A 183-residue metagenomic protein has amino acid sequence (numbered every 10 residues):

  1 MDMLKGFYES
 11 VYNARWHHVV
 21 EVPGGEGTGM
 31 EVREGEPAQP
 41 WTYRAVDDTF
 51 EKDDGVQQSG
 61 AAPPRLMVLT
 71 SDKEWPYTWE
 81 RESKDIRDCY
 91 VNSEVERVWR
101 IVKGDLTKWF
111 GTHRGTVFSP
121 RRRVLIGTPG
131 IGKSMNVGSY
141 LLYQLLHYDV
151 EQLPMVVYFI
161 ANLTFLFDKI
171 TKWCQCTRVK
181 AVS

Functional and structural regions predicted by a protein language model:
M1-F118: Extended, charged/polar low-complexity intrinsically disordered regions
K103, G138-L142: Amphipathic alpha-helical interaction motifs in eukaryotic regulatory proteins
W109-T112, L141-Y143, V182: Eukaryotic intrinsically disordered and solvent-exposed regulatory patches
T116-S119, D149-E151, V179-S183: Flexible, charged surface loops at secondary-structure boundaries
V117-N136: Walker A/P-loop nucleotide-binding motif
R121-L125, P154-V156, S183: Generic beta-sheet signal
L142-M155: Post-Walker A helix-loop "phosphate-sensing" segment adjacent to the P-loop in P-loop NTPases
V156-S183: Conserved nucleotide-sensing/catalytic segment adjacent to the nucleotide-binding pocket in NTP-handling enzymes
